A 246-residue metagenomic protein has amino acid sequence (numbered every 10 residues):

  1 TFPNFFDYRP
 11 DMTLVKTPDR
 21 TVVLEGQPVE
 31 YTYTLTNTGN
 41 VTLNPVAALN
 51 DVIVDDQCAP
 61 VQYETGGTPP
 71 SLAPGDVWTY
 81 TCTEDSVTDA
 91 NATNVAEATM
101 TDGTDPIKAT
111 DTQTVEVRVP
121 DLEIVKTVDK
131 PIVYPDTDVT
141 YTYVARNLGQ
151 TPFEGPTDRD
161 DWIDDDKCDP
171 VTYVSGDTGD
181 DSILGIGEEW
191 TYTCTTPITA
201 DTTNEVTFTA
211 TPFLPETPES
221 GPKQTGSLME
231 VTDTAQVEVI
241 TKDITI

Functional and structural regions predicted by a protein language model:
T1-I246: Exported/extracytosolic protein signature
